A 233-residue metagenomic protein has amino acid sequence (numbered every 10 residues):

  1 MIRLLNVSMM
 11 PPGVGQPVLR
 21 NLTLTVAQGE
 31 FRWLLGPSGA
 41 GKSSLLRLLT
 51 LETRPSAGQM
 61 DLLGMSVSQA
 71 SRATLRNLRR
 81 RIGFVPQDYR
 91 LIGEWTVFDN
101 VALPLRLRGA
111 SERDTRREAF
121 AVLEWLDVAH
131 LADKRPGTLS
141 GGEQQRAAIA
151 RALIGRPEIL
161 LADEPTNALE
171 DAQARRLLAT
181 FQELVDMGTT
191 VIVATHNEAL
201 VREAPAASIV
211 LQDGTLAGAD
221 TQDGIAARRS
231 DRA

Functional and structural regions predicted by a protein language model:
T50: Helix-to-loop junction immediately C-terminal to a conserved catalytic motif
G58-V67: Conserved ABC transporter NBD signature motif
M65-S66, R106, R113-L131: Conserved ABC ATPase "signature" region
W95-L103: Short coil-to-helix segment of the ABC ATPase nucleotide-binding domain corresponding to the Q-loop/switch region
R135-L139, E143: Conserved ABC ATPase signature
I154-E158: A short, proline-enriched helix->beta-strand linker immediately N-terminal to the Walker B motif in ABC-type P-loop
L160-D163: Catalytic Walker B motif of ABC-type/P-loop ATPase nucleotide-binding domains
